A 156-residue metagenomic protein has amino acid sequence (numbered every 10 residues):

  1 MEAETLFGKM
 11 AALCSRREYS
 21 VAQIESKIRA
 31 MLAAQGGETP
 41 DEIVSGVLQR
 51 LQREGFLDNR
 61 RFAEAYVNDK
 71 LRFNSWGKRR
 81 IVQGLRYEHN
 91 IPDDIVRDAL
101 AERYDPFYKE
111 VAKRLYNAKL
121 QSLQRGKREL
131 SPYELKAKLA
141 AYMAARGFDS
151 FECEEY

Functional and structural regions predicted by a protein language model:
M1-Y156: An alpha-helical, amphipathic repeat domain used for nucleic-acid recognition, typified by the mTERF helical solenoid
